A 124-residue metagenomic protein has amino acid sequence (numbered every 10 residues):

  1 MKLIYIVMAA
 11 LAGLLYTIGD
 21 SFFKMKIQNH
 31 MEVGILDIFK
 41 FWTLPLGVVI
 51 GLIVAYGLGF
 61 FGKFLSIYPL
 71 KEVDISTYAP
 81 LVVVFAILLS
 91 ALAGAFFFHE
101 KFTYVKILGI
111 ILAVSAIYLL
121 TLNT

Functional and structural regions predicted by a protein language model:
M1-T124: Polytopic alpha-helical membrane proteins, predominantly small-molecule transporters/carriers
